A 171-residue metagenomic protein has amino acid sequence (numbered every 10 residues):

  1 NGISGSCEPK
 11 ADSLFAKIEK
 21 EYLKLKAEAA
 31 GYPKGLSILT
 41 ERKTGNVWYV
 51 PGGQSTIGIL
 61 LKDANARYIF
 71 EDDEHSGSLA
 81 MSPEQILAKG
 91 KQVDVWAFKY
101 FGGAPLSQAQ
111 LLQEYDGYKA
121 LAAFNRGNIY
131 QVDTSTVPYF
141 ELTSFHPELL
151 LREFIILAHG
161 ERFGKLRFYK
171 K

Functional and structural regions predicted by a protein language model:
I3-S4, E8-F145: Binding-cleft/active-site segments that stabilize strongly anionic ligands or cofactors
G5, I155-R162: Short, hydrophobic alpha-helical segments
I18, E114, L150, G164-K165: A general marker of short, structured functional hotspots
P147-I155: Short, amphipathic alpha-helical "lid/cap" segments that border enzyme active or binding sites
H159-K171: Extracellular/periplasmic juxtamembrane helices and adjacent flexible linkers that interface with membrane partners
